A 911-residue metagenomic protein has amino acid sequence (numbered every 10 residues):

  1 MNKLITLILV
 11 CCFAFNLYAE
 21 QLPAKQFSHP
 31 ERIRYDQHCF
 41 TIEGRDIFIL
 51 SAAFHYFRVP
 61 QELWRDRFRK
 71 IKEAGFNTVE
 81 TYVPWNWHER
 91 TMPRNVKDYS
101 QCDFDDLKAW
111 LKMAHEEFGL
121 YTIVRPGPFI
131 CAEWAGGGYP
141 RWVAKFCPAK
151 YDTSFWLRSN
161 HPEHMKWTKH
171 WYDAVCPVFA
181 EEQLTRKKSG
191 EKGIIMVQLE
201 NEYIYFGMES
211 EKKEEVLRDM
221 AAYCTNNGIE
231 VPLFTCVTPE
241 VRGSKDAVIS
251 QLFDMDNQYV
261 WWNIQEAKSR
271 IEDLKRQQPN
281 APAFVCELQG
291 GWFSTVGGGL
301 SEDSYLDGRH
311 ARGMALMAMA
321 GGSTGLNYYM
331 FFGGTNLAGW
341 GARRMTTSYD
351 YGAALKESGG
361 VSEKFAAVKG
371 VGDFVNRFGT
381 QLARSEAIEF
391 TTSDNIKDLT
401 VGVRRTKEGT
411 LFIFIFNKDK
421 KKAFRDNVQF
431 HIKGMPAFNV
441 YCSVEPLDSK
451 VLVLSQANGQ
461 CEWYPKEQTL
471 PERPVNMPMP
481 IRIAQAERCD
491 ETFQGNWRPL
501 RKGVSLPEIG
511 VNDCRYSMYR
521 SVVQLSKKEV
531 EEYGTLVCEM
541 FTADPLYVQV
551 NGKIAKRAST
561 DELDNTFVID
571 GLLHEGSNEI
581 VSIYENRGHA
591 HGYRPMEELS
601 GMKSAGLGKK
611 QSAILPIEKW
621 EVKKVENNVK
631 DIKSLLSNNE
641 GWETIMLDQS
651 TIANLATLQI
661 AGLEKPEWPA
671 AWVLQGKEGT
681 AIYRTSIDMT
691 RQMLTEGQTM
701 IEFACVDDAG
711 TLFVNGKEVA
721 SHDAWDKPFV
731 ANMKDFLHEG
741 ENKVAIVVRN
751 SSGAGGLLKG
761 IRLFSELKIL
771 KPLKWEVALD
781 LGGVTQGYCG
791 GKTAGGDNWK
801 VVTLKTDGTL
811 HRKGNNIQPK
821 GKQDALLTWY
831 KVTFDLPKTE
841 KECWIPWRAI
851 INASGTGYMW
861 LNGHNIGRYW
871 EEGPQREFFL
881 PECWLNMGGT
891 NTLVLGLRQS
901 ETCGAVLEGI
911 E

Functional and structural regions predicted by a protein language model:
A19-T78: N-terminal carbohydrate-binding accessory modules
H55-E73, R94-H115, E215-V216, V530-G534 (+7 more regions): Aromatic- and glycine-enriched glycan-recognition loops and surfaces that form the carbohydrate-binding subsites
W64-A135, A221, T225: Aromatic-lined substrate-binding rim segments of carbohydrate-active enzymes
P93-C102, G127-L157, E209-K213, L217 (+3 more regions): Aromatic- and acidic-residue-enriched segments that line the glycan-binding/catalytic groove of carbohydrate-active
D103-V124, A149-I194: An active-site-proximal structural segment forming one wall of the substrate-binding cleft that immediately precedes
M165-F179, Q183, G190-L199, Y205 (+17 more regions): Carbohydrate-binding surfaces of carbohydrate-active enzymes
G243-G297, M314-A315, L355: Glycoside hydrolase catalytic-domain groove-lining segments
V523-L525, E529-G552, I580, W642 (+5 more regions): Aromatic-lined ligand-binding clefts that engage carbohydrates, nucleic acids, or primary amines
